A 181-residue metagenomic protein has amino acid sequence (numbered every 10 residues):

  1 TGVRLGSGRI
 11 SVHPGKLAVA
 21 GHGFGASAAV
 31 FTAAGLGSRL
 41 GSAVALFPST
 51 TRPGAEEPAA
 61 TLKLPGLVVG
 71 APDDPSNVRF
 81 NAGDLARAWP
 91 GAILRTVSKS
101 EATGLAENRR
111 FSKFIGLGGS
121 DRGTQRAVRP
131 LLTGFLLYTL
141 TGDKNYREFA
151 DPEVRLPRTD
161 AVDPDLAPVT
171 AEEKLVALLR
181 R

Functional and structural regions predicted by a protein language model:
T1, A33-A34, L137-T141: Sec-exported extracytoplasmic/periplasmic mature domains
T1-H22: Gly/Ser-rich "nucleophile elbow"/oxyanion-hole loop immediately N-terminal to the catalytic nucleophile in hydrolases
S11, G37-S38: Alpha-helix termination/capping residues and helix-transition junctions
L17, L94, L136: Divalent metal-coordination and catalytic microenvironments
A26-G37: Short glycine-enriched nucleophile-adjacent loop and the immediately C-terminal alpha-helix near the catalytic center
A28, F80, D84, A127 (+1 more regions): Extracytoplasmic/secreted proteins, especially bacterial periplasmic and envelope-associated proteins
S38-G104: The feature captures the conserved acid-bearing segment of alpha/beta-hydrolase catalytic domains
K99-A102, N108-R181: Alpha/beta-hydrolase-fold serine-hydrolase catalytic core, especially in secreted/extracellular enzymes
